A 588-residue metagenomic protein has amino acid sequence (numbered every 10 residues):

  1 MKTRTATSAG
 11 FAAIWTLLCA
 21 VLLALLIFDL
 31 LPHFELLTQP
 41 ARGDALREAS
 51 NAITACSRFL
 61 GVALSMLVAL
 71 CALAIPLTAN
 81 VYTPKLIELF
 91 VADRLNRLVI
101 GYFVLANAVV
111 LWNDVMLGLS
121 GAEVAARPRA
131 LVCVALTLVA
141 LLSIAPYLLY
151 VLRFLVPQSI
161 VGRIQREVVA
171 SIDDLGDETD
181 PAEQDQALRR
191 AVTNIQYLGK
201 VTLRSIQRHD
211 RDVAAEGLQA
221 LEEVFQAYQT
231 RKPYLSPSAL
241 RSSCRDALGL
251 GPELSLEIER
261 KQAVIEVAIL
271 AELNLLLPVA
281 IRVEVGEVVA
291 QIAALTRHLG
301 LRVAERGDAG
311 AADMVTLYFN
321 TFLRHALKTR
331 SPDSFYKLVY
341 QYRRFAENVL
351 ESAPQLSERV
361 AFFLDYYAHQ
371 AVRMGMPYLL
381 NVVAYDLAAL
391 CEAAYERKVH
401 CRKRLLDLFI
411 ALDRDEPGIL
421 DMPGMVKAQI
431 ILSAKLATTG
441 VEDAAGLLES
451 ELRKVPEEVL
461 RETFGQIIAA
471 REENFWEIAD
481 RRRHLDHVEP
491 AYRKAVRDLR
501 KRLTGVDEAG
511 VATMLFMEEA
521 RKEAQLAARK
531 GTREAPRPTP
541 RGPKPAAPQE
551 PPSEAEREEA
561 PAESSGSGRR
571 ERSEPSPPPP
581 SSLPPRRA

Functional and structural regions predicted by a protein language model:
M1-A6, L46-S50: Cytosolic juxtamembrane amphipathic/interface segments immediately preceding and feeding into a transmembrane helix
K2-C19: Alpha-helical transmembrane segments and their helix-start/interface "positive-inside/aromatic belt" motifs in integral
S8-A13, E123, L149-V156: Catalytic and GAP-homology cores of small GTPase regulators
A20-E35, A45-L119, A140-V151: Transmembrane alpha-helix detector for multi-pass membrane proteins
L89, G121-L142, K200-V224: Hydrophobic alpha-helical transmembrane segments and immediately flanking/interface helices in integral membrane
R127-V156, R166-D174: Alpha-helical membrane-embedded segments
L152-L526: Soluble C-terminal extramembrane regulatory/interaction domains of multi-pass membrane proteins
R537-A588: Long, low-complexity, intrinsically disordered segments
